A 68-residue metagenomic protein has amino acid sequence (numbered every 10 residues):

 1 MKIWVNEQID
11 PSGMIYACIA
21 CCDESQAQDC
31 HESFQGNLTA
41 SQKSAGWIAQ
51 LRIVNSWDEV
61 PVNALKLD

Functional and structural regions predicted by a protein language model:
M1-I3, C30-G36: Short amphipathic alpha-helical surface micro-motifs
M1-Y16: Short aromatic-glycine-(Arg/Gly/Cys) micro-motifs in beta-strand/loop hairpins
W4-N6, A27, A49-L51: Hydrophobic beta-strand residues in large extracellular and virion-surface proteins
Q8-D10, C22, I53-N55: Residue-level signal for short segments within beta-strands and strand-turn junctions of well-structured beta-sheet
I9-S12, S25, V60-P61: Intrinsically disordered, low-complexity regions of eukaryotic proteins
G13-D29: A short, exposed loop/beta-hairpin motif centered on an aromatic-Gly-Thr core
S33-D68: Short, mixed-charge low-complexity intrinsically disordered segments
